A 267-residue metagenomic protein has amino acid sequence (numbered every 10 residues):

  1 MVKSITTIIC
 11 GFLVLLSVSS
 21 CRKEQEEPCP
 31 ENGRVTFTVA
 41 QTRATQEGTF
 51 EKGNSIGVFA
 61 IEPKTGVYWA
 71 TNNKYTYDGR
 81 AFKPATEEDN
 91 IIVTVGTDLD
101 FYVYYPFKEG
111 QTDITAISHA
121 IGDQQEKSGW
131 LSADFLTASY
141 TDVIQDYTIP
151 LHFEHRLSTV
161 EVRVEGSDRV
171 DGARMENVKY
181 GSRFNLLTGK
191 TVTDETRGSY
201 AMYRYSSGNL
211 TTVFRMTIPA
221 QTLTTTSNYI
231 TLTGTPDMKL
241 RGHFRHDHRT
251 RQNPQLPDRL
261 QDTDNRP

Functional and structural regions predicted by a protein language model:
M1-I9: Bacterial N-terminal signal peptides that target proteins for export
T7, V14-L15: Hydrophobic alpha-helical segments of integral membrane proteins
C10-G11, R156: Outer/extracellular conduits and scaffolds centered on Gram-negative outer-membrane beta-barrels
S17-S20: C-terminal motif of bacterial Sec signal peptides marking the signal peptidase cleavage site
K23-E176, R204, L210-P219, T224-T226 (+1 more regions): Short, low-hydrophobicity acidic/polar segments
V178-T191: Short aromatic-acidic-glycine turn motif
T193-N209: Extended, solvent-exposed segments with strong compositional bias
N265-P267: Disulfide-bonded cysteine-rich modules in secreted/extracellular proteins, activating on the conserved Cys frameworks
